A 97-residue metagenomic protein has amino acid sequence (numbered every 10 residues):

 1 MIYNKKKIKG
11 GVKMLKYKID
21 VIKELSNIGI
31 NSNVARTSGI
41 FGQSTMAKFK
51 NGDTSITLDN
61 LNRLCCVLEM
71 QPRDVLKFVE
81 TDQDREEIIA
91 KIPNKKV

Functional and structural regions predicted by a protein language model:
M1-K13, G29, C66, K77-V97: Short, charged recognition helix plus adjacent turn of helix-turn-helix-like nucleic-acid-binding domains
I22, N33, N62, R73: Residues within the helices of the helix-turn-helix
L25-S26, S55: Short amphipathic helical patch at the helix-1/turn junction of helix-turn-helix
G29-K48: Short alpha-helical DNA-recognition segment
G39, K50, N60, V79: DNA major-groove recognition helix of helix-turn-helix
D53-C66: Short, basic-rich loop-to-helix N-cap that marks the start of a DNA-contacting helix
